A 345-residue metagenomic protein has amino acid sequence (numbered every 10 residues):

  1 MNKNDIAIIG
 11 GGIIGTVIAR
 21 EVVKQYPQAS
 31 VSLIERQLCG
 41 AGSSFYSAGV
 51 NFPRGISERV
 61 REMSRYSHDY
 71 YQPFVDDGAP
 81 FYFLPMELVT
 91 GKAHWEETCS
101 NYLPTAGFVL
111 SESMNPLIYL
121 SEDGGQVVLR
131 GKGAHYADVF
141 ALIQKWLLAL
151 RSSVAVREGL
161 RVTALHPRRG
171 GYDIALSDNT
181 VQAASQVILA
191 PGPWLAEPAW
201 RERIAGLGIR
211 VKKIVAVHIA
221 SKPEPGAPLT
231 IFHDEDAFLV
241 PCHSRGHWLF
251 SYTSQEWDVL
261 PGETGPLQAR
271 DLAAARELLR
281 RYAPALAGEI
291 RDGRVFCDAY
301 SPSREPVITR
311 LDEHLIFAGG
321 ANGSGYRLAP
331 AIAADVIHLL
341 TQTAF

Functional and structural regions predicted by a protein language model:
V23-S44: Glycine-rich FAD pyrophosphate-binding loop
A48-V128, D236: Dinucleotide-binding Rossmann-like beta1-alpha1 core, especially the glycine-rich loop that anchors the ADP
R59-R65, K92-E96, V128-L148, P266-D271 (+1 more regions): Short beta-strand to alpha-helix junction loop
A79-V89, E112-A149, V259, E313-H314 (+1 more regions): Helix-loop-beta segment of a Rossmann-like dinucleotide-binding subdomain
L129-S177, A190: Helical element adjacent to the flavin cofactor pocket in flavoenzyme catalytic cores
T180-P228, Q268, A285: Central helical "cap/lid" subdomain
P225-L311: Active-site lid/adjacent beta-loop-alpha segment flanking the redox-cofactor pocket in flavoenzymes
A285-F345: C-terminal catalytic lobe of FAD-dependent flavoproteins
